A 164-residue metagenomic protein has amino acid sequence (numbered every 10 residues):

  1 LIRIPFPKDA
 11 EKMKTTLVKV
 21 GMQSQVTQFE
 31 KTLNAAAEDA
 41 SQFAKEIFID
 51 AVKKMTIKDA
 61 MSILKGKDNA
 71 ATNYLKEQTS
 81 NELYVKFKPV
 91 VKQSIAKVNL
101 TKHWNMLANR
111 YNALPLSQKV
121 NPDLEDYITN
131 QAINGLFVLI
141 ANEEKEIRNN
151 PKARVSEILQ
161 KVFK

Functional and structural regions predicted by a protein language model:
L1-P5, I63, I158-K161: Soluble periplasmic/extracytoplasmic beta-strand elements of cell-envelope proteins
L1-T32: N-terminal Sec/ER secretory leader and immediately downstream segment of secreted/extracellular precursors
Q23-S94: Mid-length scaffold segments of soluble, non-membrane domains
A37, T72, K76, N121 (+2 more regions): Generic alpha-helical structural element
E82, K86, V90-Q131: An amphipathic alpha-helical core segment
A132-K164: A cross-kingdom marker for long, charged
